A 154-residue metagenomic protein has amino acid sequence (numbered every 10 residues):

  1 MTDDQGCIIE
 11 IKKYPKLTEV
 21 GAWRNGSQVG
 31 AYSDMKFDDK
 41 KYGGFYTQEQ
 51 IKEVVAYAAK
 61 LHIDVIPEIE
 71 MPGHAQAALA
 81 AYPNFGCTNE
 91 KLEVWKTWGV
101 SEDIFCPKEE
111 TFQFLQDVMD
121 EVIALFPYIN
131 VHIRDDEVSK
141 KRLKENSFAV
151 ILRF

Functional and structural regions predicted by a protein language model:
M1-F154: Substrate-binding cleft of carbohydrate-active enzyme catalytic domains
